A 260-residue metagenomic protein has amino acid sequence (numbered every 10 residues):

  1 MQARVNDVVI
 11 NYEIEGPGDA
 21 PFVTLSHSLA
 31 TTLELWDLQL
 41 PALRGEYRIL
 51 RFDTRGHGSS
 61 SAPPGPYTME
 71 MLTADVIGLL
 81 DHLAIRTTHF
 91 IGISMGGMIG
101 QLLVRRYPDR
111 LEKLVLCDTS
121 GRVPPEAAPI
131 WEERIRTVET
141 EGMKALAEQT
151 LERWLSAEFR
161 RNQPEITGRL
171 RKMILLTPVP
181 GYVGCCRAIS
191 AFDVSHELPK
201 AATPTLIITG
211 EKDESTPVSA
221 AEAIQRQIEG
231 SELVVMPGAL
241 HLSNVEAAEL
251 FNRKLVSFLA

Functional and structural regions predicted by a protein language model:
V8-A62: Conserved HGGG/HGGXW glycine-rich cap/lid loop of the alpha/beta-hydrolase fold
D37-R44, L50-M95, R253: Active-site loop/oxyanion-hole signature of alpha/beta-hydrolase fold enzymes
R86-P125: Conserved hydrolase catalytic core segment
R122-I130, E141-K200: Conserved alpha/beta-hydrolase catalytic His-Asp/Glu region
A201, I207-T209: Short beta-strand/loop motif that positions the catalytic acidic residue of the alpha/beta-hydrolase fold
K212-T216: Acidic catalytic loop of the alpha/beta-hydrolase fold
E222-L242: Catalytic histidine neighborhood in serine/cysteine hydrolases with alpha/beta-hydrolase-type architecture
A239-A248, N252: Catalytic histidine-centered segment of alpha/beta-hydrolase-like enzymes
